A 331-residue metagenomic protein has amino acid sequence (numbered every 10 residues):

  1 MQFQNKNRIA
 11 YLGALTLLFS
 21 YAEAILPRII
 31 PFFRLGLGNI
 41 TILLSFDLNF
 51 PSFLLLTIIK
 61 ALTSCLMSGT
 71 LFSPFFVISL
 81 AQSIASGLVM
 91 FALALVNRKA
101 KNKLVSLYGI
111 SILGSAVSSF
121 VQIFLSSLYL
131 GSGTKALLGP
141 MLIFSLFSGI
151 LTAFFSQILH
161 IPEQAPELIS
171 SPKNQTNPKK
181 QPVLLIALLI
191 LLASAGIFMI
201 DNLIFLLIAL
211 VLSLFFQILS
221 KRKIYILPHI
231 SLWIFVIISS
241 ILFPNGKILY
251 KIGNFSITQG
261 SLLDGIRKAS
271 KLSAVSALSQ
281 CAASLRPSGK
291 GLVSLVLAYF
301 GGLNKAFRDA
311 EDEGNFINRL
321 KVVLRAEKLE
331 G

Functional and structural regions predicted by a protein language model:
M1-F46, L184-L191: Hydrophobic transmembrane alpha-helices
N5-L18, L56, V77-V117, S127 (+3 more regions): Short helix-perturbing small/polar motifs within transmembrane alpha-helices
F19-L35, I59-L88, G133, L137 (+1 more regions): Interfacial aromatic-anchored transmembrane helix boundaries in multi-pass membrane proteins
L37-F53, V89-L93, A193, L210-Q217: Generic transmembrane alpha-helix motif of multi-pass integral membrane proteins
L71-V77, A92-S170: Membrane-embedded alpha-helical hairpins and interfacial helices in multi-pass inner-membrane proteins
I84, L88, A92, S115-F124 (+4 more regions): Mid-bilayer segments of alpha-helical transmembrane spans in multi-pass integral membrane proteins that mediate
G87, I169-L285: N-terminal transmembrane hairpin
K268-G331: Structured inter-helical modules in multipass membrane proteins
